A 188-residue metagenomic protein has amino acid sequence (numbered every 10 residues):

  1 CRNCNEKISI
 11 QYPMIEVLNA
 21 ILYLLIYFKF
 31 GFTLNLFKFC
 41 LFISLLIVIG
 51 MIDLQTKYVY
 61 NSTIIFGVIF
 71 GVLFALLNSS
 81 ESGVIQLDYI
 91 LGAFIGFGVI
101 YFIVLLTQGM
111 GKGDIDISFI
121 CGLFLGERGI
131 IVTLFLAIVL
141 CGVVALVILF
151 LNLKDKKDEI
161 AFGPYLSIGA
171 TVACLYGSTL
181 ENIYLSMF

Functional and structural regions predicted by a protein language model:
C1-I10, D116, V143, V147-L153: Cytosolic, membrane-interface loops and tails of multi-pass inner-membrane proteins
C1-T33, N182-F188: N-terminal transmembrane signal-anchor/hairpin module of polytopic inner-membrane proteins
P13-V17, L25, L36-C40, I65 (+4 more regions): Hydrophobic alpha-helical transmembrane segments
V17-Q55: Hydrophobic alpha-helical segments and helix pairs
I21, I47, V72, I103 (+2 more regions): Hydrophobic residues within the alpha-helical transmembrane core of Major Facilitator Superfamily
K29-N35, L125-L136, Y176-T179: Transmembrane helix interruption/hinge and helix-loop junction motifs
L41-G142, I183-M187: Functional transmembrane core segments of multi-pass inner-membrane proteins
V147-V172: Interfacial loop-to-transmembrane junctions
